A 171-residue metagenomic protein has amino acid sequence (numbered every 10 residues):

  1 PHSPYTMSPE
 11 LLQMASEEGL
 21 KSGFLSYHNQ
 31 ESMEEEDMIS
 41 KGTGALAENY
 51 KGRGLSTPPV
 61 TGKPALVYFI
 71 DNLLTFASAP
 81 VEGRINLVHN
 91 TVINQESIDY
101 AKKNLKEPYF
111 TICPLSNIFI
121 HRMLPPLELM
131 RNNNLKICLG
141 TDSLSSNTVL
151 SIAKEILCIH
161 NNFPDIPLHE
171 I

Functional and structural regions predicted by a protein language model:
P1-Y109, H121-I137: Histidine/acidic residue-rich metal-binding segments in metalloenzymes
N29, L115, D142-S143: Active-site metal-binding loops of divalent metal-dependent hydrolases
M33, I118, S145: Positions that flank functional sites
Y109-S116: Signal/transit-peptide handling
M123-I171: His/Asp/Glu-enriched, well-ordered alpha-helical/loop segment that forms or immediately abuts the divalent-metal
